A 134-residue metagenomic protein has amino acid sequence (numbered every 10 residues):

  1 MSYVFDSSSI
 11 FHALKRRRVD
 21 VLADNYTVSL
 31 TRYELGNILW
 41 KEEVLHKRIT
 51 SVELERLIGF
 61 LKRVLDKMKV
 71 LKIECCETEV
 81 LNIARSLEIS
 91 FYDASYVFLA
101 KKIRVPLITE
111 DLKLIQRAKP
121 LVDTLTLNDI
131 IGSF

Functional and structural regions predicted by a protein language model:
M1-R16, M68: Metal-dependent nucleic-acid phosphoesterase active-site entry motif
M1-S2, T27-V28, L99-K102, P106-F134: Acidic, PIN/NYN-like endoribonuclease modules and their adjacent C-terminal/linker elements
S7-S9, L35, A94, L112: Generic detector of well-ordered alpha-helical packing
L14-R48, V52-R56, V70-L71: PIN/NYN-family metal-dependent endoribonuclease catalytic core
R32-G36, E77, L114-I115: Alpha-helix N-cap/helix-start and coil->helix boundary motif
G36-W40, K62, L81-A84, V97: Amphipathic alpha-helical segments within well-ordered protein domains
I49-K62, K113-P120: Membrane-interacting alpha-helical segments
M68-P106, E110-K113: Active-site neighborhoods of divalent-metal-dependent phosphate/nucleic-acid chemistry enzymes
